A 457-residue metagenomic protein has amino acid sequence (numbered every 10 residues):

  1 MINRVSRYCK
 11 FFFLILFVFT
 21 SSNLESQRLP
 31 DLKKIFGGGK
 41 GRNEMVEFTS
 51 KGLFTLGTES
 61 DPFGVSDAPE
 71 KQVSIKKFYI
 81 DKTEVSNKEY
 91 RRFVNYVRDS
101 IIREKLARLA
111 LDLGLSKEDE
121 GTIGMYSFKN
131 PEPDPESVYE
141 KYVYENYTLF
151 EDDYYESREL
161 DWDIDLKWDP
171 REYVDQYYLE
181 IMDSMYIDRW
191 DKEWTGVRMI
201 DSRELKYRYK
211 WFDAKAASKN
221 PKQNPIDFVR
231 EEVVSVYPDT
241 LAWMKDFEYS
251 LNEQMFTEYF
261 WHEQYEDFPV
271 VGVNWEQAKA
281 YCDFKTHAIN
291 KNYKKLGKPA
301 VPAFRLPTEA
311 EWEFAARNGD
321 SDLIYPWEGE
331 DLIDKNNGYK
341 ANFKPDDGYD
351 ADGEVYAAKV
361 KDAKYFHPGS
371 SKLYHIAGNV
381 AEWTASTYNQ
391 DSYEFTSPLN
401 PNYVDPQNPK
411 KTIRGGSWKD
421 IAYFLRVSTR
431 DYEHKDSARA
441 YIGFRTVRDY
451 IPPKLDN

Functional and structural regions predicted by a protein language model:
M1-D31, G41-R42, Y281, A315: Bacterial Sec-dependent N-terminal signal peptides
R4, P401-D405, D431-A438: Short proline/glycine-enriched turn/loop segments at secondary-structure junctions
L24-E44, E104-R158, P170-Y173, I451-N457: Sec-dependent signal peptide cleavage junction
R28, G41, E47-T55, L149 (+8 more regions): Functional-site microenvironments in short loops/helix caps that host divalent-cation chemistry
L56-K77, N337-K344, L425-D431: Short, polar loop/linker segments at the starts of domains and inter-domain junctions
F78, V85, F93-K105, C282-N292 (+1 more regions): Short capping motifs at secondary-structure boundaries
S100, D183-S184, S202, D239-T240 (+1 more regions): Coil residues (strongly favoring Ser/Thr
A440-D456: Short, structured beta-strand segments at or near domain termini in extracellular proteins/domains
